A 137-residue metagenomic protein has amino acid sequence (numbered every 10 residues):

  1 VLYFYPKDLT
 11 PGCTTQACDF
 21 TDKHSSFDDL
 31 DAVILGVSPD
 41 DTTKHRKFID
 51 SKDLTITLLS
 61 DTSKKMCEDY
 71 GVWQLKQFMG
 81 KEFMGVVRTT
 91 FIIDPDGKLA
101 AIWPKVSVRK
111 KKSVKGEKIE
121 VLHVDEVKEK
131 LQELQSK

Functional and structural regions predicted by a protein language model:
V1-K137: Chalcogenol-based redox active-site neighborhoods
